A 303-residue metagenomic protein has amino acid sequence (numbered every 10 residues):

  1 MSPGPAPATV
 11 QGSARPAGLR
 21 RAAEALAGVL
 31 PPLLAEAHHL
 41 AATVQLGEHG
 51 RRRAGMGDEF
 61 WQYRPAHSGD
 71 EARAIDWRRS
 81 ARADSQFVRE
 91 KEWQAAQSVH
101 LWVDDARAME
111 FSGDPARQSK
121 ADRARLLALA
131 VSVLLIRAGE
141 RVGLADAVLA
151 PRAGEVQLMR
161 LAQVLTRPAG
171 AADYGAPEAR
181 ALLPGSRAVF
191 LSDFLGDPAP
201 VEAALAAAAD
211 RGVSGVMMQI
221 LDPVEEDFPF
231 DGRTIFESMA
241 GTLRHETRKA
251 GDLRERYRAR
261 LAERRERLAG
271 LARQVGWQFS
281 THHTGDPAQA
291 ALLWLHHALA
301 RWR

Functional and structural regions predicted by a protein language model:
M1-G55, F60, R64-R73, R79-D84 (+1 more regions): Exposed, interaction-prone extracellular/peripheral surfaces
